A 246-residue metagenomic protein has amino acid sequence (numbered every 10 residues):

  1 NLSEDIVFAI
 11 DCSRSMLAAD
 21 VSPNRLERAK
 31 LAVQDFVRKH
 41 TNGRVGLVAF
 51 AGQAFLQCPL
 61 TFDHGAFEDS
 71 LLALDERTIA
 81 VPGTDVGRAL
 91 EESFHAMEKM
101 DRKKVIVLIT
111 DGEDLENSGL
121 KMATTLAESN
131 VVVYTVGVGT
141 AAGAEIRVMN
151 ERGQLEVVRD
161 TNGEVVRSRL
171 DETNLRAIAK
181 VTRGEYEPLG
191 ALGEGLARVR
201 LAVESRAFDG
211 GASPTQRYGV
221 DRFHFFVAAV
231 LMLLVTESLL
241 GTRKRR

Functional and structural regions predicted by a protein language model:
N1, S205-R246: C-terminal signal-anchor/stop-transfer transmembrane helix together with its immediate cytosolic, Lys/Arg-enriched
N1-K104, E116-A123: Membrane-embedded segments
D5, E185-R222: Juxtamembrane amphipathic/hinge helix adjacent to a transmembrane helix
A9, I109, V235: Generic enzyme active-site microenvironment
R14-S15, G52-L56, G112-L115, G139-G143 (+1 more regions): Solvent-exposed loop/turn segments at secondary-structure junctions within structured extracellular/periplasmic domains
L60-A66, I146-Q154, V203: Short, flexible, mixed-charge acidic loops at enzyme active sites
F67, S93, V133, A179 (+1 more regions): Residue-level signature of catalytic and energy-coupling elements of molecular machines, predominantly ATP/GTP-dependent
A80-T84, V105, G112-V181: VWA/integrin I-like adhesion module and closely mimicked acidic/polar interface patches used
